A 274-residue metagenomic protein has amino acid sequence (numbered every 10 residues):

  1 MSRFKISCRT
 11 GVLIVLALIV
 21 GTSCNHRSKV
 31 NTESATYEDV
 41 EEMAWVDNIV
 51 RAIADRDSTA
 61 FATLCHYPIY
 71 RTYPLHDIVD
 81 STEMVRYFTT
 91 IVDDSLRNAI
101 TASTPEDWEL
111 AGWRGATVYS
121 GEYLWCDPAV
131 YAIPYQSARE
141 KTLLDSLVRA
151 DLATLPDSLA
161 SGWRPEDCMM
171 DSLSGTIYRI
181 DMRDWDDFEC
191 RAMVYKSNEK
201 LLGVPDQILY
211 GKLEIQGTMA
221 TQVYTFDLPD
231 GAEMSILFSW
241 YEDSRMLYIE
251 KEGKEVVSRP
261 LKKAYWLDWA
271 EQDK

Functional and structural regions predicted by a protein language model:
S2-V12: Bacterial N-terminal signal peptides that target proteins for export
V20-S23: C-terminal motif of bacterial Sec signal peptides marking the signal peptidase cleavage site
N25-R27: Bacterial signal peptide processing site
V30-D47, R51, T63-R164, D184 (+2 more regions): C-terminal-biased regions
A54-D55: Charged, alpha-helical scaffolding/interaction elements associated with membrane systems
D93, E189-G217: A low-complexity, Ser/Thr/Gly/Pro-enriched, surface-exposed linker/loop concept that marks segments flanking
D171-E189: Short, surface-exposed binding/anchoring microloops in extracellular/periplasmic proteins
